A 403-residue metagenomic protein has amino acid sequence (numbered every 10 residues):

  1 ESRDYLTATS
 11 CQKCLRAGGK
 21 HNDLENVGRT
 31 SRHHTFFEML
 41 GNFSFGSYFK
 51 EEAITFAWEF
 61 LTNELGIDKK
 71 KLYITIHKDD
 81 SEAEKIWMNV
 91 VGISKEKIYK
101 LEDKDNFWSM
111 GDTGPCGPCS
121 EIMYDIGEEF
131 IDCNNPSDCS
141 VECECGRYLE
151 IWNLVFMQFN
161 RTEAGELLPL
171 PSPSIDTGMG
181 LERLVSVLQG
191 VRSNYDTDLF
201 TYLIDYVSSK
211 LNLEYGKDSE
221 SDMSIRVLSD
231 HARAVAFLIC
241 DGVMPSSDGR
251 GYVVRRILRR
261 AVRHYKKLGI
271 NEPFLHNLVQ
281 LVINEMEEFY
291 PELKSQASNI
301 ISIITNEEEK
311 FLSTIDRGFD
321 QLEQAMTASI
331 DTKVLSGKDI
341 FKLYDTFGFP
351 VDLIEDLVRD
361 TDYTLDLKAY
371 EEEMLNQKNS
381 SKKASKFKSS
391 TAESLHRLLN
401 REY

Functional and structural regions predicted by a protein language model:
E1-Y403: A glycine- and charged-residue-rich anion-binding loop/surface
